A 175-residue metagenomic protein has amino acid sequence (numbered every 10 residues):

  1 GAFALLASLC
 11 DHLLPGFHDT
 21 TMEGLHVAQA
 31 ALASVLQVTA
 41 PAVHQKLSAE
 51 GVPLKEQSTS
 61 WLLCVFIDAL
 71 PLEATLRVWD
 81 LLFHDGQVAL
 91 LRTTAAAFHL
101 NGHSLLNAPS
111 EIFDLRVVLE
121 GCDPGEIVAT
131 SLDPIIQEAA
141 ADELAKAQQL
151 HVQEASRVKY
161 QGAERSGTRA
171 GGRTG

Functional and structural regions predicted by a protein language model:
G1-G175: Helix-rich, well-folded core regions that mediate interactions or catalysis
